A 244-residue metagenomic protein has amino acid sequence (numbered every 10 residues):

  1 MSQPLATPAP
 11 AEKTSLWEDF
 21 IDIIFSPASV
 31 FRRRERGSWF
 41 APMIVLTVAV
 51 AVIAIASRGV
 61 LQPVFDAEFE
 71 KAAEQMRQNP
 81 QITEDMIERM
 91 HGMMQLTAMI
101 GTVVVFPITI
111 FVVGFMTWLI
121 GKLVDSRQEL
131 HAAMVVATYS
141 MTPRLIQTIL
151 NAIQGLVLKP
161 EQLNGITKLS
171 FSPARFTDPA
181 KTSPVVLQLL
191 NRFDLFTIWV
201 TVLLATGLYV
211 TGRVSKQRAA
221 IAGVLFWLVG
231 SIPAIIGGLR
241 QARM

Functional and structural regions predicted by a protein language model:
M1-T14, A242-M244: Terminal, Lys/Arg-rich, intrinsically disordered segments and adjacent short helical elements of membrane-protein
P8-F25, M86-R89, R127: Short, membrane-interfacial amphipathic segments enriched in basic
T14-W17, M99-I108, L189-L195: Hydrophobic alpha-helical transmembrane segments of multi-pass membrane proteins
I23, Q75-L96, I166-V186: Interfacial loop/helix-cap signal at membrane boundaries in integral membrane proteins
S26, T109-V124, A152, I198-T211: Membrane-cytosol interface at the C-terminal ends of transmembrane alpha helices in small multi-pass membrane proteins
S29-Q147: Selected alpha-helical membrane-embedding segments in polytopic membrane proteins
H131-M244: Hydrophobic alpha-helical transmembrane segments and adjacent short intramembrane/lumenal linkers of inner/organellar
